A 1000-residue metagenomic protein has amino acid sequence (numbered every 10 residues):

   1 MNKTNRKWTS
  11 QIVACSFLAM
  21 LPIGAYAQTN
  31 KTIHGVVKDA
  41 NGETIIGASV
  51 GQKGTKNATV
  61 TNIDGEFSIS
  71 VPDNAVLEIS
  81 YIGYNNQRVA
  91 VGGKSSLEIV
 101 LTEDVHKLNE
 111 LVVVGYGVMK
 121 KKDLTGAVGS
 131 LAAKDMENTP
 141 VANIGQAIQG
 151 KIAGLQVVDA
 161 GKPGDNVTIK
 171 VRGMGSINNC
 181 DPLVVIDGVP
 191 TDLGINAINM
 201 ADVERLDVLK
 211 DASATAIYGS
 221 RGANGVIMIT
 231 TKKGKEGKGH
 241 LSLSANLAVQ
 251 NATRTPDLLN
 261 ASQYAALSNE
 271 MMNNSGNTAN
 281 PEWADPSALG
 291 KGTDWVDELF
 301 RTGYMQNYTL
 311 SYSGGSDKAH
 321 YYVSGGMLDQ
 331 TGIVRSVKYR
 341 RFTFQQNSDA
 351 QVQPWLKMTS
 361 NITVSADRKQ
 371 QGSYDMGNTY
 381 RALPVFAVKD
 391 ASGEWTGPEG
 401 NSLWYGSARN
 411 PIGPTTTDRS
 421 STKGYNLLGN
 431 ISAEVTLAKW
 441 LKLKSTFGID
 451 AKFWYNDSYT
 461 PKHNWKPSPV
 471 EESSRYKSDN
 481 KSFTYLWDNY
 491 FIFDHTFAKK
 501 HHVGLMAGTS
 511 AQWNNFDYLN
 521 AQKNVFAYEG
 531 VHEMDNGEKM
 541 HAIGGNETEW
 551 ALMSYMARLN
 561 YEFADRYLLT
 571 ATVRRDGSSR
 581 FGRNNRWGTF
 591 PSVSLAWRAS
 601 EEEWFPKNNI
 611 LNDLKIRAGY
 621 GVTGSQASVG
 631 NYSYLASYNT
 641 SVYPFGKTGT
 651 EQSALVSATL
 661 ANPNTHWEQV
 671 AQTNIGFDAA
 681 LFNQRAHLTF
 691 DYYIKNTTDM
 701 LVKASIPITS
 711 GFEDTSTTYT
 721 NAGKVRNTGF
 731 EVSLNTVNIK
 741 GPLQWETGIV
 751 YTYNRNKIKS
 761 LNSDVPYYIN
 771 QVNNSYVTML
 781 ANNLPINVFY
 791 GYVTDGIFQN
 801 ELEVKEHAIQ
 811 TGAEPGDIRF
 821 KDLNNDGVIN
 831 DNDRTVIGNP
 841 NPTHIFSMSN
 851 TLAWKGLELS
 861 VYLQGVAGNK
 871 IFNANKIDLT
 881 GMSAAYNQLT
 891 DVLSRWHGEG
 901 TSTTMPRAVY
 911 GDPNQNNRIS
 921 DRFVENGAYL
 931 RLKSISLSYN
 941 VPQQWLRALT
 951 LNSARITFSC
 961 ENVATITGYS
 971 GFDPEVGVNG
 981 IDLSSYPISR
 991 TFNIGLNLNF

Functional and structural regions predicted by a protein language model:
M1-Q345, A350-Q353, K357-T359, S365 (+7 more regions): Short, small/polar-rich motifs associated with maturation and membrane association, primarily at protein termini
M136, M174, D181, S275 (+8 more regions): Extracellular/periplasmic, surface-exposed regions of secreted and cell-surface proteins
G145-Q149, Y719-R726, Y767-F789, V836-S847 (+2 more regions): C-terminal extracellular loops and terminal segments of Gram-negative outer membrane beta-barrel proteins
S242-G290, Y632, T720, I739-P840: Conserved small-residue
N274-K291, M305-T309, M376-I412: Acidic, glycine-rich flexible loop segments
A284, V296, P467, K539 (+5 more regions): Extracytoplasmic gating/loop element in the C-terminal half of outer-membrane beta-barrel translocons and assembly
P840-F872: Glycine-rich, aromatic-lined ligand/substrate-binding cores of catalytic and carbohydrate-binding domains
